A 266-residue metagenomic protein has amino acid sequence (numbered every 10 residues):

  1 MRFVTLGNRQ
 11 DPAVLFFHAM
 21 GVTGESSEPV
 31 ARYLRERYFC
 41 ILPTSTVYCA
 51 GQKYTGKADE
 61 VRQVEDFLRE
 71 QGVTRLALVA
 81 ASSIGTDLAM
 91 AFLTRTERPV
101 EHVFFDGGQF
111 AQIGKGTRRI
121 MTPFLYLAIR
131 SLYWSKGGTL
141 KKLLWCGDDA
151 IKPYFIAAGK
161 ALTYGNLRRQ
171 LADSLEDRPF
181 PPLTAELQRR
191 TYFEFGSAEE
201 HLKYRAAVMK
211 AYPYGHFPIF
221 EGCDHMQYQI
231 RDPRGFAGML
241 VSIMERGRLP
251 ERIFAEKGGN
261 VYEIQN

Functional and structural regions predicted by a protein language model:
M1-L15, E36-F39, A157-A161, E245-N266: Alpha/beta-hydrolase fold catalytic core
V4-A50: Conserved HGGG/HGGXW glycine-rich cap/lid loop of the alpha/beta-hydrolase fold
I41-L78: Active-site loop/oxyanion-hole signature of alpha/beta-hydrolase fold enzymes
A80-G85, A89: Gly/Ala-rich beta-loop-alpha elbow adjacent to hydrolase catalytic centers
T94-R95, V100-S131: Flexible "cap/lid" loop of the alpha/beta hydrolase fold
K115-G116, L132-A185: Conserved alpha/beta-hydrolase catalytic His-Asp/Glu region
A172-K210, I219, Y228-Q229: Conserved serine/cysteine hydrolase catalytic core
C223-F236: Catalytic histidine-centered segment of alpha/beta-hydrolase-like enzymes
